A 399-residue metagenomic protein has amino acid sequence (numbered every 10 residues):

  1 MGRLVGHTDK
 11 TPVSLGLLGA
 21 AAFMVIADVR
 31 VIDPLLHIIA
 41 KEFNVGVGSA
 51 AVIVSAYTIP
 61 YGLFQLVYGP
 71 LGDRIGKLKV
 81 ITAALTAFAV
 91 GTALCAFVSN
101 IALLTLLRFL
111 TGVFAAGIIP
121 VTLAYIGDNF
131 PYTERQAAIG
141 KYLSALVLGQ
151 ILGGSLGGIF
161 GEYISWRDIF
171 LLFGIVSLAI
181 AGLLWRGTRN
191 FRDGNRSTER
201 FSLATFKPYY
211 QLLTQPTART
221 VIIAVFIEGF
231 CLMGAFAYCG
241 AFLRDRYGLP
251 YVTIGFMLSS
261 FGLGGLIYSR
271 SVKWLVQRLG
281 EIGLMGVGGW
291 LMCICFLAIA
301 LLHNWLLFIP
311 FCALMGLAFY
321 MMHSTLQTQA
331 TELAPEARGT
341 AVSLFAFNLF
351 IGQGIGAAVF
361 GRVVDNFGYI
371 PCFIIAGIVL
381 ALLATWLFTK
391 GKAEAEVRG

Functional and structural regions predicted by a protein language model:
G2-H7, R189-V221: Juxtamembrane intracellular "pre-TM" segments in multi-pass secondary transporters
N44, G76, F97-L103, F114 (+3 more regions): Helix-breaking motifs and short loop linkers at transmembrane-helix boundaries and internal kinks in secondary membrane
L63-S99: Conserved MFS/SLC helix-loop-helix module at the cytosolic interface between two early adjacent transmembrane helices
Q65-G76, I267-G280, V364-D365: Helix-to-loop junctions at the C-terminal end of transmembrane segments in multipass secondary transporters
A87, G91, A102-L110, L306-L314: Paired small-residue
L103, Y132, K141-T188: Helix-loop-helix hairpin linking two adjacent transmembrane segments in secondary transporters
L107-L148: Cytoplasmic helix-loop-helix junction between adjacent transmembrane helices in 12-TM secondary transporters
I282-L326: C-terminal transmembrane helical hairpin of 12-TM major facilitator-type secondary transporters
